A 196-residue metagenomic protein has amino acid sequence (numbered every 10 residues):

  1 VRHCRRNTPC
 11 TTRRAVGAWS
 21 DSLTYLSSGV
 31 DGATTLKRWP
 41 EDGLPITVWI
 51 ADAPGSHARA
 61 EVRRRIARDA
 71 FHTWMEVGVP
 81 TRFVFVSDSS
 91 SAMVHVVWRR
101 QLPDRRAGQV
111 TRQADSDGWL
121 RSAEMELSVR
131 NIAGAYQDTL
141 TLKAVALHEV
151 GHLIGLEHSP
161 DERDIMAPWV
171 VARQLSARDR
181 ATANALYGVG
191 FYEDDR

Functional and structural regions predicted by a protein language model:
V1, Q113-T141, E157-R196: Metalloprotease/metallohydrolase-associated module, dominated by Zn2+-dependent proteases
V1-R59, Q113-D117, Y192: Disordered inhibitory propeptide/activation segment of secreted metzincin zinc metalloprotease zymogens, centered on
P40-L44, S90, W119-R121, P160: A short, polar/charged loop/turn motif at coil->beta-strand junctions and beta-hairpin connectors
V48, W74, H148-G151, M166 (+1 more regions): Divalent metal-coordination and catalytic microenvironments
I50-D52, W98, S128-V129, P168: Pocket-edge structural micro-motifs
P54, R100-L102, V171: Short, internal active-site loops enriched in acidic
A58-V62, V171: Conserved aromatic-histidine-acidic binding/catalytic patches
E61-E149, L153: Metzincin-family zinc-dependent endopeptidase catalytic domain
